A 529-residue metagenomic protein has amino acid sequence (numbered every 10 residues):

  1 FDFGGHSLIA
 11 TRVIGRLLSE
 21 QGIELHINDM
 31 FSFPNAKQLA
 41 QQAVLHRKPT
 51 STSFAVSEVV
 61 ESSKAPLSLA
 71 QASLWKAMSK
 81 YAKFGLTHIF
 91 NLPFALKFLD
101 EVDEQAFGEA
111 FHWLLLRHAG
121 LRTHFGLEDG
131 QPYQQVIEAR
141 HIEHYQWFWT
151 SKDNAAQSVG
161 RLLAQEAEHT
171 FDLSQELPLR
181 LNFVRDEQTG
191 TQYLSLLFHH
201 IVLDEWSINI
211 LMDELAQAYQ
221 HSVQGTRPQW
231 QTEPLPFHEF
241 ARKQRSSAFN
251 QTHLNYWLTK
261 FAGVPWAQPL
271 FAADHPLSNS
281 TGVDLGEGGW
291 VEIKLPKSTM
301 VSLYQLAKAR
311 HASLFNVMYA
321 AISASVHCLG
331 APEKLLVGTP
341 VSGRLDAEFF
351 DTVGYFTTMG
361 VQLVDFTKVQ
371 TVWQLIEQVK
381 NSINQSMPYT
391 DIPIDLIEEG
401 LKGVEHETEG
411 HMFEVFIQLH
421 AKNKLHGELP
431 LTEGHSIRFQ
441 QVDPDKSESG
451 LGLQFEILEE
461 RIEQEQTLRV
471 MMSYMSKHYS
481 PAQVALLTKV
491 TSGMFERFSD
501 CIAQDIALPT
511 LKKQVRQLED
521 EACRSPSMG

Functional and structural regions predicted by a protein language model:
F1-A82, Q105, E109, Q157 (+4 more regions): Regions immediately C-terminal to embedded phosphopantetheine-bearing carrier domains
R16, E61-E138, D153-Q244, P265-L270 (+3 more regions): Acyl-group handoff/entry surfaces in thioester-processing enzymes
E24-N28, H118, R122, W206-L215 (+5 more regions): Extended, hydrophobic beta-loop-alpha segments that form or line the acyl/peptidyl-thioester binding and transfer paths
K37-P66, A248, L258, D274 (+5 more regions): Flexible, non-catalytic linker and terminal segments flanking ANL/adenylate-forming cores
S53-V60, A70, F148, L215-G288 (+2 more regions): Non-catalytic, low-complexity flexible loops and terminal extensions
W75-N91, H253-A312, K402: Flexible, P/S/T/G-rich "lid" or insertion loops adjacent to the active sites of thioester-utilizing
A82-N91, A119-G120, G190-T191, Q244-L254 (+5 more regions): His-Asp-centered acyl/peptidyl-transfer active-site segments
D100-L116, Q135-Q175, Q251-L254, S298 (+4 more regions): A short, small/polar-residue-rich loop/turn motif at beta-strand boundaries within alpha/beta enzyme cores
